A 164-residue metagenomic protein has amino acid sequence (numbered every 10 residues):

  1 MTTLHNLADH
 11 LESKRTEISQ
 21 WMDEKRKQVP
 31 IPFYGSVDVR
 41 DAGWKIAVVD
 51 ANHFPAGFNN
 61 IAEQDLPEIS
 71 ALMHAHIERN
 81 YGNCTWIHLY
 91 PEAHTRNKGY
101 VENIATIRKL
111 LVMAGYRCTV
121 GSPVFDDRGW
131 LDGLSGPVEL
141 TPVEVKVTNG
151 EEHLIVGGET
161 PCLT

Functional and structural regions predicted by a protein language model:
M1-T164: Preference for protein termini
